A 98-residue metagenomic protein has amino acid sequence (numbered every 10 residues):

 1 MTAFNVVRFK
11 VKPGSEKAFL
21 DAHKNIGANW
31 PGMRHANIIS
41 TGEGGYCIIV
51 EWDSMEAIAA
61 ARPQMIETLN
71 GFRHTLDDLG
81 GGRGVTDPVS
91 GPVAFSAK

Functional and structural regions predicted by a protein language model:
M1-A3, K10, H35-C47, G71-K98: Glycine-rich beta-strand-turn "strand-cap" elements at beta-sheet edges
F4-N5, F19, Y46-M55: Conserved N-terminal glycine/acidic-rich loop preference
R8-D21: Short, surface-exposed ligand-recognition loops at beta-strand->loop->(often short) alpha-helix junctions that present
K12-G14, E56, K98: A short, structured loop/turn motif at beta-sheet edges
K17-F19, G27, T41-C47, A60 (+2 more regions): Residues in flexible loops and secondary-structure boundaries
K24-H35, E51-D87: An amphipathic, aromatic/His-enriched active-site/gating alpha helix that lines ligand/cofactor pockets
